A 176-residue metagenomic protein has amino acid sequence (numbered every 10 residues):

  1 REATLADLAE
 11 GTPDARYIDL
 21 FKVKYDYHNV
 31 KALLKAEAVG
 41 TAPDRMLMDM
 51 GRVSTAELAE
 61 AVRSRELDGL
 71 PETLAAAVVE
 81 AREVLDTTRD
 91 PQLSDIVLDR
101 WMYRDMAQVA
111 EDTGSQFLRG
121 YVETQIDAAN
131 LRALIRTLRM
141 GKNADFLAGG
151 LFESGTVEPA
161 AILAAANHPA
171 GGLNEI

Functional and structural regions predicted by a protein language model:
R1-I176: Extended alpha-helical surfaces
